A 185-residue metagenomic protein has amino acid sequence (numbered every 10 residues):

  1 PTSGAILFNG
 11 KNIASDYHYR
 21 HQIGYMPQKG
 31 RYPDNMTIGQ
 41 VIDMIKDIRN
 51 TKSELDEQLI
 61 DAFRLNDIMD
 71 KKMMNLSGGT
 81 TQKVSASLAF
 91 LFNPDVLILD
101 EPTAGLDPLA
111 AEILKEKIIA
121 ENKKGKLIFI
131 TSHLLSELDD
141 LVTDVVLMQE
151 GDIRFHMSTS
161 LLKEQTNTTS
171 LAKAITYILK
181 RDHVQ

Functional and structural regions predicted by a protein language model:
S3-Y19: Conserved ABC transporter NBD signature motif
D43, D47, S53-I68: Conserved ABC ATPase "signature" region
K72-G79: Conserved ABC ATPase signature
A86: Hydrophobic anchor residue at the start of the ABC signature
L97-E101: Catalytic Walker B motif of ABC-type/P-loop ATPase nucleotide-binding domains
A111-K124: Helical segment within the ABC ATPase nucleotide-binding domain
